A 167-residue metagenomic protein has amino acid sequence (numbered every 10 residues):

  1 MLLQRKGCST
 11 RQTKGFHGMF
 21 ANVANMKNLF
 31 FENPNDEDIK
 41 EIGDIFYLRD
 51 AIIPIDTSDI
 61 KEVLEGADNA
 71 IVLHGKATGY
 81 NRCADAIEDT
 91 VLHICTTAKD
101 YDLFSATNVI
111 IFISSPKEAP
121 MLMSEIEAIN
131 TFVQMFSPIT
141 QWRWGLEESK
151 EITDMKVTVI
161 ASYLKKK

Functional and structural regions predicted by a protein language model:
M1-K167: Tubulin/FtsZ superfamily GTPase core signature
